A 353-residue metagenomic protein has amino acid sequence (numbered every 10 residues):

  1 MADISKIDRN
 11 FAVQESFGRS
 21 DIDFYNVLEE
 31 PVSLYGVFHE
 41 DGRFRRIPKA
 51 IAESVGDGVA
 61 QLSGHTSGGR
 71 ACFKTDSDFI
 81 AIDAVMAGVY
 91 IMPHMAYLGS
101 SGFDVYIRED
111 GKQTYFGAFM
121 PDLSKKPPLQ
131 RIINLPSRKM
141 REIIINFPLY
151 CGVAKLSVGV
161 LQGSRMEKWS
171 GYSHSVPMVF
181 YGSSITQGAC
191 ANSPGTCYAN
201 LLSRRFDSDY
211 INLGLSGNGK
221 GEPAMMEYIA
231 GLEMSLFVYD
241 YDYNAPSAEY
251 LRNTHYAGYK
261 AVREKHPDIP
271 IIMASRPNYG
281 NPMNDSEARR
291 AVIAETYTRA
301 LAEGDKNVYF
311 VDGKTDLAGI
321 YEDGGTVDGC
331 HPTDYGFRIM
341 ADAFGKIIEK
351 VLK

Functional and structural regions predicted by a protein language model:
M1-P177, G345, E349-K353: N-terminal secretory targeting modules
I82, Y181-G182, A274: Short hydrophobic segments within beta-strands
L135-R138, I143-G219, P223-E233: Serine-esterase "nucleophile elbow" of acetyl-processing enzymes
I144-N146, V238-D240, I272: Structural motif
Y198, T254-G258, R289-T296: A general structural detector for well-ordered alpha-helical segments in enzyme core domains, enriched
L202, G219-K265, R276-N281: Oxyanion-hole/transition-state-stabilizing segment in secreted/luminal serine hydrolases and related acyltransferases
A230, N281-K353: Catalytic His-Asp segment of secreted/periplasmic serine-dependent ester chemistry enzymes
H266-I271: A short helix->loop->beta-strand "cap" motif at the edges of active sites that frequently abuts
